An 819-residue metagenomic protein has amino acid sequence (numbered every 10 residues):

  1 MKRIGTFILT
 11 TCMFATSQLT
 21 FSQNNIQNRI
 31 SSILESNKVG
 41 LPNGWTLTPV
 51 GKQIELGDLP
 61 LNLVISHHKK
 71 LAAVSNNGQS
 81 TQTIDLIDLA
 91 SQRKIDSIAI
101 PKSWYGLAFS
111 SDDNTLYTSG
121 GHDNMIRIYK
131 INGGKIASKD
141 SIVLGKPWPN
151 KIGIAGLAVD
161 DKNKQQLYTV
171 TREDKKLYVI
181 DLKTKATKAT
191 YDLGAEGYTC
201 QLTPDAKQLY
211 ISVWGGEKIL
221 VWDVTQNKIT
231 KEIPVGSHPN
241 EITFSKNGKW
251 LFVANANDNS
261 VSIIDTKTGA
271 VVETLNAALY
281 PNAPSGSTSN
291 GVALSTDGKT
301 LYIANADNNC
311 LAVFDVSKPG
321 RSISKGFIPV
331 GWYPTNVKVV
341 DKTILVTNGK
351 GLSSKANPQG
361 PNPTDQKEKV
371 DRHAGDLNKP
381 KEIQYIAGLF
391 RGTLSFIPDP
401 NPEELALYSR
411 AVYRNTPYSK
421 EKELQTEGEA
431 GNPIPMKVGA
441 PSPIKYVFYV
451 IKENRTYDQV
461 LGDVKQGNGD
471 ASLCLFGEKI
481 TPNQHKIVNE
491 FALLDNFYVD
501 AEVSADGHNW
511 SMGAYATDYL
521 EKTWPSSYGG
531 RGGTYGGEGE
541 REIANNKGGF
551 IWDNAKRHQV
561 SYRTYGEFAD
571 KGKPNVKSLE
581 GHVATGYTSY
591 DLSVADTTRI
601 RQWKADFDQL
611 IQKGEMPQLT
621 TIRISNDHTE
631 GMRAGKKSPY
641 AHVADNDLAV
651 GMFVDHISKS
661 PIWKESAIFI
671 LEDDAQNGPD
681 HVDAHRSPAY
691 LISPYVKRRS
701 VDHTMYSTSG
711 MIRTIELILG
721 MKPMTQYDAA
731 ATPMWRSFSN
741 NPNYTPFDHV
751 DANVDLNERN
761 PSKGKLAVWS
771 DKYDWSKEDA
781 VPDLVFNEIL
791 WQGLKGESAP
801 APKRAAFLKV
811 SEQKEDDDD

Functional and structural regions predicted by a protein language model:
R3, C12, Q18, Q23-N432: Predominantly soluble domains enriched in secretory-pathway, periplasmic, or organellar proteins
A15-T16, P361, Q466, R686: Residues in and immediately flanking transmembrane alpha helices
A406-D819: N-terminal pro-sequences and low-complexity stem/linker regions of secreted or lumenal proteins
